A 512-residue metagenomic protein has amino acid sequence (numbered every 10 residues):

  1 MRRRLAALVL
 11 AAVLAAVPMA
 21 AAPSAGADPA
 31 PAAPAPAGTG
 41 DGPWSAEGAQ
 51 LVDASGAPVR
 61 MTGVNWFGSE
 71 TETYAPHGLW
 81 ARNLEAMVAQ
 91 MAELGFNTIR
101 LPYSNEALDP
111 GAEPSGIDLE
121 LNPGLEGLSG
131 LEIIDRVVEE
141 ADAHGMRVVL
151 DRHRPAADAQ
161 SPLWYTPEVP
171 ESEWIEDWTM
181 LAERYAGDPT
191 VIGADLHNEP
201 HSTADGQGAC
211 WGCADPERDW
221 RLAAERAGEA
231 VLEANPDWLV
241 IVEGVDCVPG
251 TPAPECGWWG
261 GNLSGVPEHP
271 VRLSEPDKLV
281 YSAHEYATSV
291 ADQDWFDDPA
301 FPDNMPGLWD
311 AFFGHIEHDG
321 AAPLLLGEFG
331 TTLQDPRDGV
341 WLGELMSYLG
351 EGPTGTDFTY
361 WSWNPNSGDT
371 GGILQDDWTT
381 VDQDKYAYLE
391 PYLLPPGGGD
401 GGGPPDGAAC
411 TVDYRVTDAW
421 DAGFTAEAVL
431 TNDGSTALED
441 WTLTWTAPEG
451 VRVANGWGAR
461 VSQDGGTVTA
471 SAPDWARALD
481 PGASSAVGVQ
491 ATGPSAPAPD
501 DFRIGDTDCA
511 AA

Functional and structural regions predicted by a protein language model:
M1-P29: Secretory targeting and sorting signals
A22-T98, G116-I117: N-terminal carbohydrate-binding accessory modules
W44, G78-I99, Y103, A107-L196 (+1 more regions): An active-site-proximal structural segment forming one wall of the substrate-binding cleft that immediately precedes
W80, T166-P167, I175-G193, H197-T354: Extracellular glycoside hydrolase catalytic/binding regions
P336-G407: Aromatic-rich peripheral "rim/lid" segments of glycoside hydrolase catalytic domains that contact and position glycan
A409-T411, P481, A486-A512: Terminal connector regions
D418-E427, E439, S485-V487: Short, solvent-exposed loop/turn segments enriched in Ser/Thr/Gly
L430-G434: Asparagine-centered strand-capping/turn motif at beta-strand->loop junctions
